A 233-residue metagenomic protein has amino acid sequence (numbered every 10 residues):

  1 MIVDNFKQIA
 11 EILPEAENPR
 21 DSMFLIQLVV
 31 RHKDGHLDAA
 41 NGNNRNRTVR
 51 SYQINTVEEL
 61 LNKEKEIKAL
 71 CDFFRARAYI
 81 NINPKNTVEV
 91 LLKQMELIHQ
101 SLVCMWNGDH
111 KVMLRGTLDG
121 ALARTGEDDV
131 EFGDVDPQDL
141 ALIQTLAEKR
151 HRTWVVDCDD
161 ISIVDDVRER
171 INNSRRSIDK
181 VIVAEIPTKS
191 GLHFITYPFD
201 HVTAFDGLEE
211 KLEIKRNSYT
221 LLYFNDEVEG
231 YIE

Functional and structural regions predicted by a protein language model:
M1-T188, F199, F205-G207, T220-E233: Signature for HUH/AEP ssDNA processing cores
G191-Y197: Catalytic nucleophile-His microenvironment captured as a short glycine-rich beta-strand/loop that brackets
E210-K211: Polybasic, proline/glycine-rich intrinsically disordered low-complexity segments
K215-R216: Short, cationic low-complexity segments
